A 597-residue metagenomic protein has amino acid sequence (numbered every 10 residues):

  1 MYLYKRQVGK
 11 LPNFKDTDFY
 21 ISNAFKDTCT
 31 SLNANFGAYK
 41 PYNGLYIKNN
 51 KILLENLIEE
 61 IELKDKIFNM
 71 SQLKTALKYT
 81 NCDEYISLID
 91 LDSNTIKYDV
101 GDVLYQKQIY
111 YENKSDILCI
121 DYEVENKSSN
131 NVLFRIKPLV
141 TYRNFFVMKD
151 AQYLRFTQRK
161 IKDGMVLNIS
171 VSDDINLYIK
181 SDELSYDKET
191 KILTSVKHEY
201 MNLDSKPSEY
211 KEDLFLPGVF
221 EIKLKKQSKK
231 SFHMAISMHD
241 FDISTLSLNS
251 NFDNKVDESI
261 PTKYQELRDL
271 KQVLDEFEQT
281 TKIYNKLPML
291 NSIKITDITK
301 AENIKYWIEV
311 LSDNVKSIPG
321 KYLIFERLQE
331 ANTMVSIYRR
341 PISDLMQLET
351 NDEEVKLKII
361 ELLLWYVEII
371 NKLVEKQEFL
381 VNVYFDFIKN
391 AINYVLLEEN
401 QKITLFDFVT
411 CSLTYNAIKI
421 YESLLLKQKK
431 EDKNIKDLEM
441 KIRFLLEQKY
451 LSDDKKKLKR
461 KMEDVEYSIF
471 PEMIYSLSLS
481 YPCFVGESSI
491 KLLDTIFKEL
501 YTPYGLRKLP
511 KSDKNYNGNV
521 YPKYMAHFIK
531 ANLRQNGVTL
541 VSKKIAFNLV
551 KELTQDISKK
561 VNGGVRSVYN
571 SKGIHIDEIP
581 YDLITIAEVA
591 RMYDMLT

Functional and structural regions predicted by a protein language model:
M1-I304, V310-G320, N332-R340, T350 (+9 more regions): Terminal accessory carbohydrate-recognition/targeting modules of carbohydrate-active enzymes
I117, D121-V124, E368-Y394: Hydrophobic or amphipathic alpha-helical targeting/insertion segments
K127-N130, K430-N434, S452-D453, G537-I545 (+1 more regions): Beta-rich accessory regions
H198-Y200, A235-D240, L246-E354, N390-F406 (+2 more regions): Extended glycan-interaction surfaces of carbohydrate-active proteins
D242-S244, I370-V383, I420-K436: Inter-helical turn/loop segments and adjacent helix faces that build the functional surface of alpha-helical bundle
L362, Y366-K372, A417-I420, L424 (+3 more regions): Core register positions within helices of long alpha-helical scaffolds
D407-Q428, E439, R443, N519-I557: Extended amphipathic alpha-helical segments enriched in small hydrophobics
